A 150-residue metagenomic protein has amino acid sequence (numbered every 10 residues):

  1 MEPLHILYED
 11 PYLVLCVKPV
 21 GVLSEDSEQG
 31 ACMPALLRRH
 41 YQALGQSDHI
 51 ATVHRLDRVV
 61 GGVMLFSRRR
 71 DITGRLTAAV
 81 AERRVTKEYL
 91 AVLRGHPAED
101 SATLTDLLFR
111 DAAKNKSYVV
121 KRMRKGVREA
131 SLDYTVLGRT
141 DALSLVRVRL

Functional and structural regions predicted by a protein language model:
M1-L150: RNA pseudouridine synthases
